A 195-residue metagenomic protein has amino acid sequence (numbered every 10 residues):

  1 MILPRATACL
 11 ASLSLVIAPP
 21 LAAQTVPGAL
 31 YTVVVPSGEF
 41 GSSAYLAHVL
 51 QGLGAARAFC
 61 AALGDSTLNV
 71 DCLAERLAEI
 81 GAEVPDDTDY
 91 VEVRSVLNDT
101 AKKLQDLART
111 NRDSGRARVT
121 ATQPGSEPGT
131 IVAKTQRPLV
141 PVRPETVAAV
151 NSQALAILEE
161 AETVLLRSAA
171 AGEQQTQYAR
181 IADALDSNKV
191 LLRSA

Functional and structural regions predicted by a protein language model:
M1-A6: Bacterial Sec-dependent N-terminal signal peptides
T7-A18: Bacterial N-terminal signal peptides
A18-P20, A170: Intrinsic disorder/low-complexity segments in short proteins, especially the signal peptide and propeptide regions
A23-Q24: Boundary of Sec targeting at the N-terminus
P27-S42, V49, L53: Disorder-to-helix initiation segments
L46-S194: Mature extracellular/secreted ectodomains of secretory-pathway proteins
